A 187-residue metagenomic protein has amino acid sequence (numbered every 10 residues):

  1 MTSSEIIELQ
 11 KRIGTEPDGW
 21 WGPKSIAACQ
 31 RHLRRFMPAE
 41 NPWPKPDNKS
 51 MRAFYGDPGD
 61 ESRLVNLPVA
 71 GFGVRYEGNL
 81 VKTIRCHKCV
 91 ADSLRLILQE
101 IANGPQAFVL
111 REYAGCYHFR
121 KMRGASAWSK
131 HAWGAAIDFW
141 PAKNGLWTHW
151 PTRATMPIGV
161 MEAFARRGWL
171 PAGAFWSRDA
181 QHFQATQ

Functional and structural regions predicted by a protein language model:
M1-P44, A172-D179: Short acidic, glycine/serine/threonine-rich helix-capping segments at coil-helix boundaries
M1-S4, G19-K24, I84-D92, P151-I158: Soluble non-cytosolic domains of exported or imported proteins
S3-Q10, I26, Q30, N48 (+2 more regions): Extracytoplasmic/secreted envelope proteins and their assembly/folding machinery, especially bacterial periplasmic
Q10-P17, L33, M37, L98-I101 (+4 more regions): Sec/Tat-exported extracytoplasmic proteins
T15-P17, G78-K88, A125, L146-T152: Second-shell loop/turn segments in exported
E40-V109: Active-site acidic/histidine clusters and adjacent loop/turn architecture that either coordinate catalytic ions
R95-A135, L146, L170: Active-site-adjacent loop/helix surface patches within enzyme catalytic domains that shape the substrate-binding cleft
G124-Q187: Catalytic cores and adjacent binding grooves of peptidoglycan-active enzymes
